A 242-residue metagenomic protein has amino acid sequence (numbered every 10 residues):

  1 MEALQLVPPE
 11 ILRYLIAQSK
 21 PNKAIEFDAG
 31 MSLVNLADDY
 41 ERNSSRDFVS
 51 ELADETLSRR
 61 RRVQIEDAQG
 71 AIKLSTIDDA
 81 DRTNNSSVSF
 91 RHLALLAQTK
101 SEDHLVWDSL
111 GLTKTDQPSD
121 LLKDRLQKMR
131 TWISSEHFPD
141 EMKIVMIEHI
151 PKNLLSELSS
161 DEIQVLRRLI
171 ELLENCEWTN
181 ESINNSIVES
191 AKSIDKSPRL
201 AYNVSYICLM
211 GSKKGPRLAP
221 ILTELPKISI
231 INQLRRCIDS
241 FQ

Functional and structural regions predicted by a protein language model:
M1-F138, M210-Q242: Catalytic adenosine-cofactor/nucleotide-binding cores of aminoacyl-tRNA synthetases and other
L15-S19, F27-G30, E141-H149, N180-I187 (+2 more regions): Short coil/turn segments at secondary-structure boundaries
D120-W178: Aromatic-anchored, charged helix-turn/loop surface patch used as a conserved interaction hotspot
N153-M210: C-terminal accessory/binding modules appended to enzymatic or scaffolding proteins
